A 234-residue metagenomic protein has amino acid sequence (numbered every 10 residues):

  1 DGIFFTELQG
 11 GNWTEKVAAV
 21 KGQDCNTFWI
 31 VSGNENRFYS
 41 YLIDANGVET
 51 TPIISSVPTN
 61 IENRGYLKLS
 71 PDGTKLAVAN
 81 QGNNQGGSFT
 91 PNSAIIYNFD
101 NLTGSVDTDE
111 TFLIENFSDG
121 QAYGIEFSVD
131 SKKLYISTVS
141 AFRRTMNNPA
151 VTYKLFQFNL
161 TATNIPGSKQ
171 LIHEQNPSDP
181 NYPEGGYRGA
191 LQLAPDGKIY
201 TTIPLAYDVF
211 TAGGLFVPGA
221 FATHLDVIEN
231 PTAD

Functional and structural regions predicted by a protein language model:
D1-D234: Beta-propeller fold recognition
